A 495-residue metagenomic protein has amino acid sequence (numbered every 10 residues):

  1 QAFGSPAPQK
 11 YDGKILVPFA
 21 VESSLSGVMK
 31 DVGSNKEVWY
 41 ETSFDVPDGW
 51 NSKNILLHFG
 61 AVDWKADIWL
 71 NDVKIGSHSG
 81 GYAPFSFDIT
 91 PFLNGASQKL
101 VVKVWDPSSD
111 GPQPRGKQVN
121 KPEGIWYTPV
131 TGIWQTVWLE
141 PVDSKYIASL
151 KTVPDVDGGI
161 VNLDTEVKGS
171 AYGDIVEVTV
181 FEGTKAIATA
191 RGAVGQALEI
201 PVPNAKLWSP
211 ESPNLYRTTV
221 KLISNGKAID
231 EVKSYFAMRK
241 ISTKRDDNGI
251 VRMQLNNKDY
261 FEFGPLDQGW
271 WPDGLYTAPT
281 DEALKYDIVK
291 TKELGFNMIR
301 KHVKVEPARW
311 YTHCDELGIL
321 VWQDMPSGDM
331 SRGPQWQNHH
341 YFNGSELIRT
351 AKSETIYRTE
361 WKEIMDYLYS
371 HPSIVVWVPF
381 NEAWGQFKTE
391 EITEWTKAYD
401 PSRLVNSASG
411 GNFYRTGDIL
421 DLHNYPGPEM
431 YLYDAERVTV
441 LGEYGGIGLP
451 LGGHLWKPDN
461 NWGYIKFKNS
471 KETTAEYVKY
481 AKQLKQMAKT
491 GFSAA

Functional and structural regions predicted by a protein language model:
Q1-S26, K99, K103, P107-P112 (+4 more regions): Accessory carbohydrate-binding/adhesion or oligomerization-edge regions at the termini of glycan-active proteins
K30-D31, N35-Y146, S170, G183-I187 (+3 more regions): Accessory beta-strand-rich segments of carbohydrate-active enzymes
I68-L70, I160-G192, T218-V220: Beta-strand-rich binding/interaction modules
F87-P91, E199-P213, K482: Signal that preferentially marks extracellular ectodomain short beta-strand elements of beta-sandwich modules
V101-K103, R217-K221: Extracellular recognition modules
P141-A171, D247-R252: Surface beta-strand/loop "capping" patches
L150-P154, T219-T291: N-terminal carbohydrate-binding accessory modules
D164, V289-T291, M298-A495: Substrate-binding/catalytic cleft of secreted carbohydrate-active enzymes, primarily glycoside hydrolases
